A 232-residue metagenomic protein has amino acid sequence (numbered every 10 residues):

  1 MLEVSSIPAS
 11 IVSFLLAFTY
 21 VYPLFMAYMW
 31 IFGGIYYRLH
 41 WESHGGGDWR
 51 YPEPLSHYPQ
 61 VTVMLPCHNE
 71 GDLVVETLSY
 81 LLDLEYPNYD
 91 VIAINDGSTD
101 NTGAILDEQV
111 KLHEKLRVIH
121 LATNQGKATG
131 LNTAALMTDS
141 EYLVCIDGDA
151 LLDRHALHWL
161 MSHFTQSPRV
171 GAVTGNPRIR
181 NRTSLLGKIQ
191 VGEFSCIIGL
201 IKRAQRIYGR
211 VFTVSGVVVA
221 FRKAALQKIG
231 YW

Functional and structural regions predicted by a protein language model:
M1-L55, K202: N-terminal membrane-anchoring/stem segments of glycan-assembly enzymes
I31-N88: N-terminal signal-anchor transmembrane helix
H40-W41, E114-H120, A128-L136, R154-W232: Long helical/loop segments within the catalytic core of UDP-sugar-dependent glycosyltransferases, especially the large
T62-L65, I92-A93, H120: Short hydrophobic beta-strand elements that form part of the catalytic alpha/beta core underpinning NDP-sugar/donor
V75, D100-E108, H155: Acidic helix N-cap motif at the loop->helix transition within catalytic regions of sugar-transfer enzymes
Y80, P87, N95-A104, T123: A conserved acidic beta->alpha catalytic loop
L143: Short aromatic/hydrophobic "clamp" motif used to bind/position activated sugar donors
D147-L151: The conserved acidic donor/metal-binding loop of glycosyltransferases
